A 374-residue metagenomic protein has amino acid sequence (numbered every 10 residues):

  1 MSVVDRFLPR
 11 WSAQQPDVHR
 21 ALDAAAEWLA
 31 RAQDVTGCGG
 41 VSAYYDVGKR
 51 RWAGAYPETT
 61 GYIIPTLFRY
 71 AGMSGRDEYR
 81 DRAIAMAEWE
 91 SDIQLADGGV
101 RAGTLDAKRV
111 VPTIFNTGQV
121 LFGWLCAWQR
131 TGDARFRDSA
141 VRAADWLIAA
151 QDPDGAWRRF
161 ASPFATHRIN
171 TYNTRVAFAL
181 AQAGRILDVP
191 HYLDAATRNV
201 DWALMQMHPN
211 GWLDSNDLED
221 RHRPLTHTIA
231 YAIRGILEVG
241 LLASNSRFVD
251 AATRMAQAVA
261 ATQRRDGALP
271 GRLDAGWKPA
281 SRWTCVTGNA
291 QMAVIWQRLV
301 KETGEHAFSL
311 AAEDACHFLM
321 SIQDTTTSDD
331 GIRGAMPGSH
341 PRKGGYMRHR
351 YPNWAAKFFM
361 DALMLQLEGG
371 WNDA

Functional and structural regions predicted by a protein language model:
M1-A374: Glycan-recognition and catalytic cores of secretory/periplasmic carbohydrate-active enzymes
